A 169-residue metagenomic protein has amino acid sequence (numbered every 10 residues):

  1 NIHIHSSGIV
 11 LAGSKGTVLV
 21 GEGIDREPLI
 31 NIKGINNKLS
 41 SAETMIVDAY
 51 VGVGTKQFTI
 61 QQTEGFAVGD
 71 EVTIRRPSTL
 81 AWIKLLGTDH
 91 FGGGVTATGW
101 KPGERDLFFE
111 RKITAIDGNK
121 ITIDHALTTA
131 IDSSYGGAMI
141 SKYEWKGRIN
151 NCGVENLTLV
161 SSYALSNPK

Functional and structural regions predicted by a protein language model:
N1-T55, T122-M139, Y143, G147 (+1 more regions): Right-handed parallel beta-helix/beta-spiral solenoid domain characteristic of secreted/periplasmic
V18-F108, I116, K120-D124, A130: Autoprocessing Asn-cyclization modules and mimics
